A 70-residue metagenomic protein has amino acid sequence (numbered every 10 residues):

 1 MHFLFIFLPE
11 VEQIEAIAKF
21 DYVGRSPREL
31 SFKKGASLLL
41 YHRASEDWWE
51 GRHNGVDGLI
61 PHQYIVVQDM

Functional and structural regions predicted by a protein language model:
M1-M70: Src homology 3 (SH3)-mediated interaction modules
